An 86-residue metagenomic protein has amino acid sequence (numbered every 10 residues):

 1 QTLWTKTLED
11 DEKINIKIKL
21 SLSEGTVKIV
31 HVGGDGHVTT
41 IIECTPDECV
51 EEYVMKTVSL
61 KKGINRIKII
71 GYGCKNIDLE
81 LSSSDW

Functional and structural regions predicted by a protein language model:
L3-I14, K56-K62: Extracellular and analogous surface-interaction loops
D10-E12, S23-I29, E52: Surface-exposed, low-hydrophobicity beta-strand/loop segments enriched in small/polar/acidic residues
E12-L22, I67: A short beta-strand element within beta-rich, extracytoplasmic domains of secreted/secretory-pathway proteins
K19-K28, G73-I77: Extended, low-complexity, turn-rich repeat/linker tracts enriched in Gly/Pro/Ser/Thr and Asp/Glu that occur
E24-I42, E80-S84: Short, surface-exposed beta-strand/strand-loop-strand elements in extracellular ectodomains
T40-L60: Extracellular carbohydrate recognition and processing domains and analogous Trp-centered ligand-binding platforms
K61-Y72: Helix-rich interaction surfaces within compact, conserved domain-sized segments that mediate assembly or partner
G71-W86: Edge beta-strands of jelly-roll/beta-sandwich modules across compartments, strongly enriched in secreted/luminal
